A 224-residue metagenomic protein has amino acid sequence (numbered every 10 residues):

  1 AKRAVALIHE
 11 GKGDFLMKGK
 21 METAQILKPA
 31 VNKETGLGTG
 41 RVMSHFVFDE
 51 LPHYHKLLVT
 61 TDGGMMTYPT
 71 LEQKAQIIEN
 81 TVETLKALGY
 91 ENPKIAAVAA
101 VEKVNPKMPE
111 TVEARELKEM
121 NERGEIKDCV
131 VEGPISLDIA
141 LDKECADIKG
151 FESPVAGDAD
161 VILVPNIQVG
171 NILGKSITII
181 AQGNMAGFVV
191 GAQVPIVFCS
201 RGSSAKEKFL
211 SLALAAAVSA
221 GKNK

Functional and structural regions predicted by a protein language model:
A1-V155, D160-V164, V169-K224: Anion-binding alpha/beta catalytic cores of soluble intermediary-metabolism enzymes, centered on
